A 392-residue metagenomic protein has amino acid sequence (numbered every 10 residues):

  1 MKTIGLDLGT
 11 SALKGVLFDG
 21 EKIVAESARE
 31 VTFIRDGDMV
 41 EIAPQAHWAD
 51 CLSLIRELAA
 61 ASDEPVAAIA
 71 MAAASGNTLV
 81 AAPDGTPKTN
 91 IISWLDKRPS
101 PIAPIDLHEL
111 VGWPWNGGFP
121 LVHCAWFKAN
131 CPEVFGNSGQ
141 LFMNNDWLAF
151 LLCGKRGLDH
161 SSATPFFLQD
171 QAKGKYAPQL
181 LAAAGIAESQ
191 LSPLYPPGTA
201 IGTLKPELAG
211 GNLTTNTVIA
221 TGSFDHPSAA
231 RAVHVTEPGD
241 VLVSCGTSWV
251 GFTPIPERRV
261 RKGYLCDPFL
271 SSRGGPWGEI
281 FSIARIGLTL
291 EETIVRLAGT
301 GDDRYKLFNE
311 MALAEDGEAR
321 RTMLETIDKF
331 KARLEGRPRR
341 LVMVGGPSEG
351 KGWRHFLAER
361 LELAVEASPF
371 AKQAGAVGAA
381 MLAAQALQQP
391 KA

Functional and structural regions predicted by a protein language model:
M1-T89, N137, A209-V218, K331 (+2 more regions): N-terminal glycine/serine-rich phosphate-binding loop of ATP-dependent small-molecule kinases, especially carbohydrate
I4-G5, K14, P104-G117, V122-G157 (+6 more regions): Active-site core segments that coordinate phosphate-bearing ligands/cofactors across diverse enzyme families
V31-G37, G157-T164, A187-E188: Gly-rich Lys/Arg/Thr-decorated short loops/hinges at beta-loop-alpha junctions or inter-strand turns that position
F33, S75, K97-R98, T199-A200 (+3 more regions): Acidic, glycine-rich active-site loops and adjacent beta-strand->loop/helix elements that engage anionic groups
F33-I34, S100-P101, A200-G202, K372-A376: A short acidic, often aromatic-flanked loop/helix-cap motif at beta-alpha or helix-coil junctions that lines enzyme
A60-W94, W113-G118, N145, A149-D170 (+3 more regions): Short beta-strand-loop/turn "lid" adjacent to the catalytic site in phosphate-handling enzymes
I92-E109: Short alpha-helix plus adjacent loop in nuclease-associated cores
Q190, P196, H226: Extracytoplasmic ligand-binding clamshell segments of periplasmic binding protein
